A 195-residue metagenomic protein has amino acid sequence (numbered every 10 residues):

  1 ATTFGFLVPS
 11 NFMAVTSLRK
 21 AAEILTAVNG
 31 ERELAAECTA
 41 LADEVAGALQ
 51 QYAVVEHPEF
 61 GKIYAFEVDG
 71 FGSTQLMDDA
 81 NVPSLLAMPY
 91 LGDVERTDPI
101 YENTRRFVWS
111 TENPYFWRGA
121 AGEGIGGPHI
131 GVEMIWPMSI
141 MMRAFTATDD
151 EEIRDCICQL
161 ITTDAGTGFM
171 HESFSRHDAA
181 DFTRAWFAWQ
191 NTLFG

Functional and structural regions predicted by a protein language model:
A1-V15, A27-V28, A35-W136: Extended ligand-binding clefts on enzyme/binding-domain cores
V8-L25, A42, D149-Q159, N191-G195: Extended amphipathic alpha-helical segments enriched in small hydrophobics
M13, R19-K20, F71, V108 (+5 more regions): Residue-level detector of solvent-exposed, low-hydrophobicity positions
Q75-E95, E133-G195: C-terminal capping/lid segments that line or modulate ligand- or cofactor-binding pockets
